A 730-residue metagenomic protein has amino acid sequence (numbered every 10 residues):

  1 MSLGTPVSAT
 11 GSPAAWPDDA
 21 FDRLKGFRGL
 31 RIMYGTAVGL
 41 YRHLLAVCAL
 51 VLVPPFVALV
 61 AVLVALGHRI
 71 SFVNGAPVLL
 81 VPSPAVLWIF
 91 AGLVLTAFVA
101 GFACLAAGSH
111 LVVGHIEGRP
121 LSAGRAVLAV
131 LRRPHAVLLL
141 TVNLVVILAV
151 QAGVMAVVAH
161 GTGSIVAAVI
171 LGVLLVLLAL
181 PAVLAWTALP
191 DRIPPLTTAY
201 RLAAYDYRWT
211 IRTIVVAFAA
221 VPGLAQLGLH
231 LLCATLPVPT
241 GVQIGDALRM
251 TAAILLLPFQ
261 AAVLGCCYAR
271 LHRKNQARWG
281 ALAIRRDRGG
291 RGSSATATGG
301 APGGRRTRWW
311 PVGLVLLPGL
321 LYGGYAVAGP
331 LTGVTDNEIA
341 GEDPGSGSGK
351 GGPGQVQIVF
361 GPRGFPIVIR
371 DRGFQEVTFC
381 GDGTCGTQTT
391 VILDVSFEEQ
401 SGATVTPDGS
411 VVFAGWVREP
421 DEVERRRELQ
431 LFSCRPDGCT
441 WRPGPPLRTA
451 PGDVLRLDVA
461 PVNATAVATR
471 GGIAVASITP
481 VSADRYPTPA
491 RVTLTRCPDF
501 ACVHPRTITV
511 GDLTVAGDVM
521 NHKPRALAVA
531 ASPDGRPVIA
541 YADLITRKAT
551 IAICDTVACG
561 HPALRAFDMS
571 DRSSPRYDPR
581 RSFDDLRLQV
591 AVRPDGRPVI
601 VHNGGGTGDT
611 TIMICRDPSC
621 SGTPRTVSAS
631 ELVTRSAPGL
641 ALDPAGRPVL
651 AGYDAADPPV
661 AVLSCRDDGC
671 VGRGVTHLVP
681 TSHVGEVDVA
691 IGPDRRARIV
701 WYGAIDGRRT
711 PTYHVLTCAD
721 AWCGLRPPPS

Functional and structural regions predicted by a protein language model:
S2-D22, L66-P77, A85, S109-E117 (+2 more regions): Juxtamembrane transition segments at transmembrane-helix termini in multipass membrane proteins
L3-V7, G11-E117, L144-L148, A152 (+1 more regions): Short, small/hydrophobic-residue-rich motifs at membrane-helix boundaries and re-entrant hairpins of integral membrane
F27-V57, G124-V150, L178-L224, G299-R308: Interfacial aromatic "cap" segments that immediately flank transmembrane helices in multipass membrane proteins
L59, H272, P353-G354: Non-catalytic alpha-helical coupling and interface elements of nucleotide-dependent molecular machines and regulators
L59-V94, A152-L171, A225-A253, A328-E342 (+1 more regions): Membrane interfacial helix motifs at helix-loop boundaries and amphipathic/re-entrant anchors
A100, L256, V423: Residue-level marker of regulatory loop/turn positions in helix-turn-helix DNA-binding domains and in histidine
L121: Extracellular glycan-interaction surfaces
G329-S730: Extracellular, repeat-based ectodomains that mediate carbohydrate processing or recognition
